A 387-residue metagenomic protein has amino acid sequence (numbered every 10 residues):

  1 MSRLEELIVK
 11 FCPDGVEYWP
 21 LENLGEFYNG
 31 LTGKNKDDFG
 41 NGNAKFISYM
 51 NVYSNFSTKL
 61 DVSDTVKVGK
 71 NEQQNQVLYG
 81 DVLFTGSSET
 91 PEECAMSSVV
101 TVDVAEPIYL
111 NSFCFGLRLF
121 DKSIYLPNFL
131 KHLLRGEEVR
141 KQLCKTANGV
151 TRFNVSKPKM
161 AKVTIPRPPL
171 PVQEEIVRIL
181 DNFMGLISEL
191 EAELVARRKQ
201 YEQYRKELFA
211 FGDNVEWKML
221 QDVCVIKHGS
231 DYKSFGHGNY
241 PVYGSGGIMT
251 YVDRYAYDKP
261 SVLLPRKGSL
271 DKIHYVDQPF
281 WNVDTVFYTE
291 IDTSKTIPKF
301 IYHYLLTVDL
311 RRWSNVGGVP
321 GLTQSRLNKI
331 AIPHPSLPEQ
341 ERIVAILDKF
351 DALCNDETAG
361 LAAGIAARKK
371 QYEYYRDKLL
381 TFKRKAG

Functional and structural regions predicted by a protein language model:
M1, F11-W19, L130, A161-K199 (+1 more regions): Amphipathic alpha-helical segments
M1-F11, K378, G387: Accessory (non-catalytic) regions of SAM-dependent nucleic-acid methyltransferases and partner specificity/recognition
R3, P158, K199-R205, S325-R326: Short, conserved phosphate-binding/catalytic loop or strand-edge motifs used in phosphoryl-/nucleotidyl-transfer
I8-L31, A210-V242, G364, Y375: Non-catalytic DNA-recognition/assembly elements of restriction-modification systems
E17, T32, M50, T151 (+3 more regions): Structural preference for solvent-exposed beta-strand-turn elements and adjacent flexible terminal/loop segments within
G25-T164, Q221-I332: DNA target-recognition domains and sequence-specific DNA-contacting regions of bacterial/archaeal
N55, K59, V177, Q200-R205 (+2 more regions): A cross-family "folded-core" feature that marks the main globular domain of proteins
D103-P107, L194-A210, D351, L361-L380: Short amphipathic alpha-helical linker/capping segments at the junctions of internal repeats and modular domains
